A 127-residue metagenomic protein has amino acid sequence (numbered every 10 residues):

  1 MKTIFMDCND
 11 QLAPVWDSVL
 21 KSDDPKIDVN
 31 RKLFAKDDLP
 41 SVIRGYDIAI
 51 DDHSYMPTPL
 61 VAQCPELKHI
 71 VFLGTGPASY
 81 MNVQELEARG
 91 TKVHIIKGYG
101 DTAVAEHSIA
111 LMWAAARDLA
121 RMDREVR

Functional and structural regions predicted by a protein language model:
M1-I48: N-terminal glycine-/charge-rich "phosphate-binding" loop or analogous flexible N-terminal tail
D47-R127: Phosphate/diphosphate ligand-binding glycine-rich loop within oxidoreductases
